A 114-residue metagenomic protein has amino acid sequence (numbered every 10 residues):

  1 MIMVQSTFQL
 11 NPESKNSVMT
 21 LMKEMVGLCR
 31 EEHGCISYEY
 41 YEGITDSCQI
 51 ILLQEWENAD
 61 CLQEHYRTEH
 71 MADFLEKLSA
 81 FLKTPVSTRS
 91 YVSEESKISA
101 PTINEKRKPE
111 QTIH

Functional and structural regions predicted by a protein language model:
I2-F8, E39-Y66: Short, well-ordered beta-strand segments in beta-rich or mixed alpha/beta enzyme and ligand-binding folds
I2-Y40: N-terminal first-folded block
M3-Q9, V18, Q49, L53-E55 (+2 more regions): Generic alpha-helical hydrophobic packing signal
L10-P12, N58, V92-E95: Non-catalytic surface loops within mature trypsin-like serine protease
E13, T45-S47, E69-D73: Short alpha-helical
K15-S17, C61, K97-S99: Intrinsically disordered, low-complexity acidic/polar segments
E24-S37, E55-R89: An amphipathic, aromatic/His-enriched active-site/gating alpha helix that lines ligand/cofactor pockets
Y40-D46, E76-H114: Glycine-rich beta-strand-turn "strand-cap" elements at beta-sheet edges
